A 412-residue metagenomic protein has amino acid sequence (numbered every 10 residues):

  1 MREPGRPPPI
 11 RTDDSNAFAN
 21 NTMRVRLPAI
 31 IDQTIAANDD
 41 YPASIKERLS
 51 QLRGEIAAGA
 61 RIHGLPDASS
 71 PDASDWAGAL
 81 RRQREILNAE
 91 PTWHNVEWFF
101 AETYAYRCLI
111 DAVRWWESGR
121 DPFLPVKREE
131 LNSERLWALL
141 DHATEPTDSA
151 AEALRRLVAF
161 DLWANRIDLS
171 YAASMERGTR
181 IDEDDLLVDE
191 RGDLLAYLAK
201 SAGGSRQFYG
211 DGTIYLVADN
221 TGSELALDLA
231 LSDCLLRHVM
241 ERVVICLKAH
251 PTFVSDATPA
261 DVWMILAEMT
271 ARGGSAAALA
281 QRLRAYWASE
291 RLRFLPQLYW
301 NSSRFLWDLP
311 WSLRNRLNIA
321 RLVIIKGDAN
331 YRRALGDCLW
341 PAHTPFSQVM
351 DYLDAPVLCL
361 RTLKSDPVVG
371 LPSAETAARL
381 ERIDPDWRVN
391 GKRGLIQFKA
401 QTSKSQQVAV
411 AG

Functional and structural regions predicted by a protein language model:
M1-D211, Q397-A411: Non-catalytic accessory regions outside enzyme or core folds
R2-P4, R11, L247-A249, S255-G412: C-terminal functional extensions of proteins
V96-F100, A218-A226, H250-T252, D328-R333: Gly/Ser/Thr-rich loops at beta-strand to alpha-helix junctions that form or flank small-molecule/cofactor-binding
R107, A218-G222, L298, R361-K364: Short, flexible loop/turn elements at secondary-structure junctions
L194-Y197, C234, W311-N318: Short amphipathic alpha-helices and their capping/turn segments at secondary-structure boundaries
T213, E241-V244, P356: Residues at the starts of beta-strands that form the adenosine-phosphate
T213-Y215, R321-L322: Structural motif
S223-I245: Histidine-anchored nucleotide/phosphate-binding helix
